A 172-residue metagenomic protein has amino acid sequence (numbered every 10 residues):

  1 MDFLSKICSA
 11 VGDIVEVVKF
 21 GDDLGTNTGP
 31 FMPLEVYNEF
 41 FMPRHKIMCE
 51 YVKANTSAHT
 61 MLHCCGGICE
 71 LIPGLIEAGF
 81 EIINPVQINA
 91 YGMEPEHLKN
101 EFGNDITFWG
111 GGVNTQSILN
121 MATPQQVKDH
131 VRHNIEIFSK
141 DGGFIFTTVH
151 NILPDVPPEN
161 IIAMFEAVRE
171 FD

Functional and structural regions predicted by a protein language model:
M1-D172: Active-site loop segments of alpha/beta catalytic cores
